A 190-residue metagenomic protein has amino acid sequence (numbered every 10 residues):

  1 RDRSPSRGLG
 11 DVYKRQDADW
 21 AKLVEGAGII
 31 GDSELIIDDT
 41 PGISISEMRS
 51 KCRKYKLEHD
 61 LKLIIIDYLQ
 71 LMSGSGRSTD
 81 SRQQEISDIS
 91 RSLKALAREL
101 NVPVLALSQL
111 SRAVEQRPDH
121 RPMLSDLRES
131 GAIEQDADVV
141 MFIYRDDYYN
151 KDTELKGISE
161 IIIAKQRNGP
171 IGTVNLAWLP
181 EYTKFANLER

Functional and structural regions predicted by a protein language model:
R1-D2: Short, exposed "boundary/linker" segments that immediately precede the start of a downstream structural module
R7-D60, G74, V174-A177: Cytosolic-facing regulatory segments adjacent to core modules
A27, K151-T153, Q166: Generic marker of residues within folded, mature protein domains
T40-E160, E181-K184, L188-R190: P-loop NTPase motor core
I162-A164: Conserved GTP-binding G-domain of TRAFAC-class P-loop NTPases and closely related GTPase folds
N168-P170: SF2 helicase/translocase ATPase core recognition
G172-N175, N187-L188: Short, charged, solvent-exposed linker or helix-capping segments at domain edges/interfaces that act as flexible hinges
